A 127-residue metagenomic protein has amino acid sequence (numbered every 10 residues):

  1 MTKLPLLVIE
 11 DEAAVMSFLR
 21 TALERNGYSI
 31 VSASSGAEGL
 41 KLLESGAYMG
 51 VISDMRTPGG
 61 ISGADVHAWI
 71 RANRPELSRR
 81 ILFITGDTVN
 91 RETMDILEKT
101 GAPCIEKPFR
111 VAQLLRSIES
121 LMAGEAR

Functional and structural regions predicted by a protein language model:
K3, A47-M49, R74-L82, E106: His-Asp phosphorelay/catalytic-motif detector in bacterial-type signaling
L7, R20, S32-G50, P58 (+1 more regions): Acidic, metal-coordinating helix/loop segments flanking the phosphotransfer/catalytic sites of two-component signaling
E10: Conserved acidic carboxylate
A13, S34-E38, A112: Acidic phosphotransfer microenvironment of two-component signaling modules
S17-R25: Charged docking surfaces used in two-component/phosphorelay signaling
K41, S62-L77: Short amphipathic alpha-helix used as the core "switch/output" element in two-component signaling
I61-D65, S78, L82, G86-E106 (+2 more regions): Alpha4 helix (beta4-alpha4-beta5 surface) of REC/receiver domains from two-component response regulators
